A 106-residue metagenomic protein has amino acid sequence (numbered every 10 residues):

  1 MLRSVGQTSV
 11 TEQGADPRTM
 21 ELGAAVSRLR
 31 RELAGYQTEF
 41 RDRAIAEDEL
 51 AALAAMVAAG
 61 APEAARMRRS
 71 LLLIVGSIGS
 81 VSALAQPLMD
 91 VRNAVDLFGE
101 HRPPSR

Functional and structural regions predicted by a protein language model:
M1-G79, D96-R106: Short amphipathic alpha-helical segments that predominantly mediate membrane engagement
V81-L84, L88-V91, V95: Mature extracytoplasmic or organellar-lumen-exposed domains after removal of signal/transit peptides
